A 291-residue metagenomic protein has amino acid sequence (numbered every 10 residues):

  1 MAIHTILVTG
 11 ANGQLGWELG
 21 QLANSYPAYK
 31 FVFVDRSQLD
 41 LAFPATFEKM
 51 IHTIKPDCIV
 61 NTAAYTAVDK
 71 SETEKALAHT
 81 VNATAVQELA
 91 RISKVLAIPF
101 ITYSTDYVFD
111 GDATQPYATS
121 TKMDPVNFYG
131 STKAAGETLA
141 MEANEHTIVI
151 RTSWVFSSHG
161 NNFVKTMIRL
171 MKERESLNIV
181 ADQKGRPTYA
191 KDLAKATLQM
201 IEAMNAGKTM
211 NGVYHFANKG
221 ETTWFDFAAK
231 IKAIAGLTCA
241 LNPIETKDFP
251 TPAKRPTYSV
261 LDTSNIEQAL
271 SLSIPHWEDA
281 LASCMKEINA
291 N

Functional and structural regions predicted by a protein language model:
H4-N24: N-terminal Rossmann NAD(P)H-binding glycine-rich loop of SDR-like oxidoreductase domains
P44-V81: NAD(P)H-binding glycine-rich loop region in Rossmannoid oxidoreductase-like domains and their noncatalytic homologs
Y65-V68, T73, T105-V126: Active-site "gating" loop of Rossmann-like NAD(P)-dependent oxidoreductase/epimerase domains
T73-I101: NAD(P)-cofactor binding segment of oxidoreductase domains
T132: Active-site helix of classical SDR
T138-G185, A190-D192, L198-Q199: NAD(P)-dependent short-chain dehydrogenase/reductase
A196, A203-P250: Mid/C-terminal beta-alpha module of Rossmann-like enzyme folds, strongest in SDR-family dehydrogenases/epimerases
W277-N291: Amphipathic terminal alpha-helices
